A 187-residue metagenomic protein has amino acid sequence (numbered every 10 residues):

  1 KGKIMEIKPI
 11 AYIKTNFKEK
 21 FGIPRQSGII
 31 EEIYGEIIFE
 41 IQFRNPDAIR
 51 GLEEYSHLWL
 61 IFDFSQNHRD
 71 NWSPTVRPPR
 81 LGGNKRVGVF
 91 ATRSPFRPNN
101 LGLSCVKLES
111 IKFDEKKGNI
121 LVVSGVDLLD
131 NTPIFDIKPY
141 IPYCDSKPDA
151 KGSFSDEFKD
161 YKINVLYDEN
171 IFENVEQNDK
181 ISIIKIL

Functional and structural regions predicted by a protein language model:
G2-C105, I111-L187: Glycine-rich, low-complexity intrinsically disordered segments
